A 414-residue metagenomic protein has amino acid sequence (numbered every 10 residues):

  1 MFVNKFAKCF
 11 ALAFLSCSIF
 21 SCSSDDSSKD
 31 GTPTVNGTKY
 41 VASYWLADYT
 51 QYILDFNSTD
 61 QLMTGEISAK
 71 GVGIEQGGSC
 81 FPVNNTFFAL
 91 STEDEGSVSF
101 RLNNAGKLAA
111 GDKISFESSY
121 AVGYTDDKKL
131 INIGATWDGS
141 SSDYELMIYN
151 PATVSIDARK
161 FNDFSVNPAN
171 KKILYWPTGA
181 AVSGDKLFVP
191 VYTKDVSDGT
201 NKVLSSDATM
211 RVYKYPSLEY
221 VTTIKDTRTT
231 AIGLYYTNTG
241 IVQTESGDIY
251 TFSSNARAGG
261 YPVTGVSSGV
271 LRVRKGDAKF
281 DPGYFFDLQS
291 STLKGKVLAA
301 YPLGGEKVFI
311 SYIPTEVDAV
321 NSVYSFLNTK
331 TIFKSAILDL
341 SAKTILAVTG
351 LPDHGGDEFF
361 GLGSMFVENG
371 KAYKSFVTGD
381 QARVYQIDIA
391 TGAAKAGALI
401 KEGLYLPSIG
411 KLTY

Functional and structural regions predicted by a protein language model:
M1-A42: Bacterial Sec-dependent N-terminal signal peptides
V35-A47, P82-T92, D127-G139, D185-Y192 (+3 more regions): Short beta-strand elements that form the blades of beta-propeller/WD-repeat-like and other beta-sheet-rich scaffold
Y52-I156: Post-signal peptide N-terminal segment of secreted/secretory-pathway proteins
D55-F56, D143-V154, N201-E219, T264-A278 (+2 more regions): Beta-propeller blade signature
L62-I74, L108-S119, S155-K172, E219-R228 (+3 more regions): Beta-propeller fold detector
G71-N84, S115-K128, P168-A180, A231-I241 (+3 more regions): Repeated scaffold domains used in trafficking and secretory/extracellular systems, primarily beta-propellers
A181-A319: Acidic, serine/threonine- and glycine-rich low-complexity intrinsically disordered segments that serve as flexible
Y284-D380: Intrinsically disordered, low-complexity segments enriched in Gly and acidic/Ser/Thr residues that form flexible
